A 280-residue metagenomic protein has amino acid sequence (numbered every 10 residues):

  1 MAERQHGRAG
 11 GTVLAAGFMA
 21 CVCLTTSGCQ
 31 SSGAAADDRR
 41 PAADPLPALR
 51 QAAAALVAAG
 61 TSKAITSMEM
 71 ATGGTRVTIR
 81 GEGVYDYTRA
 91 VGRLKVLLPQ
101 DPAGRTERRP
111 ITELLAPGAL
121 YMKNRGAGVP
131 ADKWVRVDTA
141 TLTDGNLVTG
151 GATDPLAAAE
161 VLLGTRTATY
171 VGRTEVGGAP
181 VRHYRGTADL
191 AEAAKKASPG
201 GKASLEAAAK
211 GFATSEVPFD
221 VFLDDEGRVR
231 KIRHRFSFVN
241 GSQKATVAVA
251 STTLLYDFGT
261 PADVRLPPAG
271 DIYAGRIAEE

Functional and structural regions predicted by a protein language model:
A2-G11, T25-E280: Subset-of-secretome marker
A15-S27: Bacterial N-terminal signal peptides
